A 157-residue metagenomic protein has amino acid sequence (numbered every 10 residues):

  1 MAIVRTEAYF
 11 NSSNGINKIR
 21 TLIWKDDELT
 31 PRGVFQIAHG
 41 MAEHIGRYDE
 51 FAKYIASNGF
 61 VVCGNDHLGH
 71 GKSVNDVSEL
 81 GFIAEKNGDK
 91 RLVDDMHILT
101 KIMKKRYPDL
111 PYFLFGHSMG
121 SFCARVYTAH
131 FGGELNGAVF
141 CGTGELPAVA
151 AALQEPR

Functional and structural regions predicted by a protein language model:
M1-E28: N-terminal cap/lid segment of alpha/beta-hydrolase-fold proteins
R32-Q36, P111: Alpha/beta-hydrolase fold active-site loops
F35-E43, S118: Active-site glycine-rich loops that stabilize anionic/oxyanionic intermediates across multiple enzyme folds
A38, N65-H67, C141: Alpha/beta-hydrolase
R47-S78: Conserved alpha/beta-hydrolase
A84-K104: Alpha/beta-hydrolase active-site loop
R106-S118: Alpha/beta-hydrolase fold nucleophile elbow
C123-R157: Alpha/beta-hydrolase-fold enzymes
